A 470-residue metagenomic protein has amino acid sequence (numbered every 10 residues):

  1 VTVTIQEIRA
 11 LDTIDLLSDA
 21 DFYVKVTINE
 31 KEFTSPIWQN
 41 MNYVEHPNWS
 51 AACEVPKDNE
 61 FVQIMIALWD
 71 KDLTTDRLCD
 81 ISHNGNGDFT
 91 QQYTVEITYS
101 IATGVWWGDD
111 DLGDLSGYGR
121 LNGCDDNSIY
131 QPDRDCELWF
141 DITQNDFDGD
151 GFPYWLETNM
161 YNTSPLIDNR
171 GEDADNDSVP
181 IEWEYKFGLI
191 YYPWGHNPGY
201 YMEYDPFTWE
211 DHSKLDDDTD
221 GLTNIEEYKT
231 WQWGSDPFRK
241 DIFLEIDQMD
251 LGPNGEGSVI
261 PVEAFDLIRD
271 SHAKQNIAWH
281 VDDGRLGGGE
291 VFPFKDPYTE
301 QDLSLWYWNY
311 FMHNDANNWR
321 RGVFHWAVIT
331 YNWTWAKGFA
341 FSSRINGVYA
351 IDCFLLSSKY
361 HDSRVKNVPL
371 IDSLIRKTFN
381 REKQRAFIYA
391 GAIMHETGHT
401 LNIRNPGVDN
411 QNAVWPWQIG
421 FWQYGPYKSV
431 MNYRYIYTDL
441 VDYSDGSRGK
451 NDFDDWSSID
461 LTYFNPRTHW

Functional and structural regions predicted by a protein language model:
V1-Y23: C2/C2-like lipid-binding beta-sandwich modules
T2-T4, Y23-T27, E54-P56, Q63-W69 (+4 more regions): Residues within well-ordered beta-strands of beta-sheet-rich folds
Q6-I8, N29-K31, W69-K71, M249 (+1 more regions): Solvent-exposed coil/turn segments that connect beta secondary-structure elements in extracytoplasmic/periplasmic
D15, D70-Q144: C2-type phospholipid-binding modules
D15-T94, T98-Y99: Peripheral membrane lipid-binding modules
T90-L121, R285-N318: Low-complexity, serine/threonine/proline-enriched polar segments
T143-F265, D270-S271, Q275-D315, G322 (+5 more regions): Extracellular calcium-associated, cysteine-rich motifs in secreted modular proteins
